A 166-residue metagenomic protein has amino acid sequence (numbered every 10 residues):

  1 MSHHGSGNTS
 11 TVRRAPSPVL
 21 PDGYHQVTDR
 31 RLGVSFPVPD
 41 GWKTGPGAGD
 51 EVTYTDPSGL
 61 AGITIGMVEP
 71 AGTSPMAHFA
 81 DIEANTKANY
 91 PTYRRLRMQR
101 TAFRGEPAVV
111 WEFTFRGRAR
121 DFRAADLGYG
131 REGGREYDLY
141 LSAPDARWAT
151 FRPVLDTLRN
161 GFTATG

Functional and structural regions predicted by a protein language model:
M1-R30, T165: N-terminal low-complexity, Pro/Thr-rich disordered segments that flank secretion/membrane-targeting signals
P21-Q26, G49-E51, R104-E112: Short, hydrophobic/aromatic-rich segments at coil-to-beta transitions
T28-F79: Secretory pathway targeting signatures of secreted, lumenal, and periplasmic proteins
P39, E51, F79-E83, R152-L155 (+1 more regions): Extracytoplasmic/secreted envelope proteins and their assembly/folding machinery, especially bacterial periplasmic
W42, L139-G166: Surface-exposed amphipathic alpha-helical segments
P57-L60, G130-E136: Short, solvent-exposed coil/turn segments at beta-strand boundaries
T64-I65, P75-A77, R120-D121, W148-P153: A short, polar/proline- and glycine-enriched secondary-structure boundary/capping micro-motif
N85-G133: Signature of long, low-cysteine stretches enriched in small and polar/charged residues
